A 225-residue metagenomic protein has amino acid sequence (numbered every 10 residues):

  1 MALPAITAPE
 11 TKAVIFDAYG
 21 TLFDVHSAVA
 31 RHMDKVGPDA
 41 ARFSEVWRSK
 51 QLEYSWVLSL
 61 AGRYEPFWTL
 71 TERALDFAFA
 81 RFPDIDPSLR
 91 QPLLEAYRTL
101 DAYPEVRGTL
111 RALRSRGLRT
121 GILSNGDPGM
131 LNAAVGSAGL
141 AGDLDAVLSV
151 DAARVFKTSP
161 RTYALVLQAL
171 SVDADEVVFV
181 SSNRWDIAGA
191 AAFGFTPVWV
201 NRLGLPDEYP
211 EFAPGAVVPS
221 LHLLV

Functional and structural regions predicted by a protein language model:
A2-K12, R111, L123, D127-V225: Asp-based, Mg2+/Mn2+-dependent phosphohydrolase catalytic module
L3-L52: Active-site neighborhood of HAD-like aspartate-dependent phosphohydrolases
D17-G20, L75, I122, A190: Generic structural signal for small/hydrophobic residues in well-ordered secondary structure, especially within
A28, R42, D101, G129-M130 (+1 more regions): Short alpha-helical
A30, S44, R48, W68-D76 (+1 more regions): An amphipathic alpha-helix signature
V36-A40, R81-S88, S115, G139-D143 (+1 more regions): Short helix-capping segments at alpha-helix termini
A41, S55-Q91: A metal-dependent, Asp-based hydrolase signature
Y64-T69, D86-I122, P128, N132 (+1 more regions): Short, acidic loop-to-helix structural element flanking the phosphoryl-transfer center in phosphate-processing enzymes
